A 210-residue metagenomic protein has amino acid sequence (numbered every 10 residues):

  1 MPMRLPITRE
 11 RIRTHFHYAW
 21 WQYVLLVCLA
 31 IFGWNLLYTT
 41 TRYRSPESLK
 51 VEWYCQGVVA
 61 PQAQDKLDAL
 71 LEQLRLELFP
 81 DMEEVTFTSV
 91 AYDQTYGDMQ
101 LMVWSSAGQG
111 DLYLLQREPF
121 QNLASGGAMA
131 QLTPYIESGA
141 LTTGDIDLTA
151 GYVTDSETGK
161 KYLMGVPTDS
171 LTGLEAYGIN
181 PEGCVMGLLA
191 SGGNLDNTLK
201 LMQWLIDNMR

Functional and structural regions predicted by a protein language model:
M1-T14: N-terminal Lys/Arg-rich, disordered targeting/topogenic segments
H17-T40: Hydrophobic membrane-insertion alpha-helices, especially the h-region of bacterial N-terminal signal peptides
L26, L205-R210: Periplasmic-binding protein-like
S45-R117: Early extracytoplasmic/lumenal segment of secretory-pathway proteins
Y96-E157: Extracytoplasmic "Venus flytrap"/periplasmic binding protein-like
P167-Y177: Non-catalytic, usually N-terminal nucleic-acid engagement modules in DNA/RNA processing proteins
I179-N194, N208: A bilobed periplasmic-binding-protein/Venus flytrap-type ligand-binding module shared by bacterial periplasmic
G193-W204: Short amphipathic alpha-helical coupling segments at ligand-binding clamshell hinges and other catalytic/signaling
